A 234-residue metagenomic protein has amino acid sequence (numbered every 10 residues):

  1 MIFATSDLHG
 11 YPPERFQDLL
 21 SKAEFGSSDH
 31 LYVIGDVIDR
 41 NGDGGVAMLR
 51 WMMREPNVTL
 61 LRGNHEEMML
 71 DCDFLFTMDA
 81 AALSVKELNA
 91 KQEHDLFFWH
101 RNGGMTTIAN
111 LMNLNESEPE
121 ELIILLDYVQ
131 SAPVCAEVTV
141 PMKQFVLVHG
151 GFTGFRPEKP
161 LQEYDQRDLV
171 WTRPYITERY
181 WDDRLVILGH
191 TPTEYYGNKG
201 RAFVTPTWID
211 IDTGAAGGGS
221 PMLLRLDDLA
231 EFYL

Functional and structural regions predicted by a protein language model:
M1-L49: N-terminal active-site segment of His-dependent metallophosphoesterases
A4, L31-V33, L60-L61, V146 (+2 more regions): Residue-level marker for buried hydrophobic side chains located in beta-strands that build the well-ordered beta-sheet
D7, G35-D36, G63-N64, G189-H190 (+1 more regions): Active-site glycine-centered loops adjacent to acidic/histidine catalytic or metal-binding residues that shape
H9-G10, D39, E67, F152 (+2 more regions): Short, glycine/acidic-enriched loop or turn micro-motifs at the edges of active sites
E24, R50-R54, A202: Short, surface-exposed basic-aromatic patches at helix termini and helix-loop junctions that form
G26-S28, E55-N57, K143, D182-D183: A general structural motif
G45-C135: Active-site neighborhood of divalent metal-dependent phosphoester bond hydrolases
K91, F98-I209, T213-G219, D228-Y233: Acidic, His/Gly-enriched loop-helix segments that form or flank divalent-metal centers in metallo-dependent hydrolases
